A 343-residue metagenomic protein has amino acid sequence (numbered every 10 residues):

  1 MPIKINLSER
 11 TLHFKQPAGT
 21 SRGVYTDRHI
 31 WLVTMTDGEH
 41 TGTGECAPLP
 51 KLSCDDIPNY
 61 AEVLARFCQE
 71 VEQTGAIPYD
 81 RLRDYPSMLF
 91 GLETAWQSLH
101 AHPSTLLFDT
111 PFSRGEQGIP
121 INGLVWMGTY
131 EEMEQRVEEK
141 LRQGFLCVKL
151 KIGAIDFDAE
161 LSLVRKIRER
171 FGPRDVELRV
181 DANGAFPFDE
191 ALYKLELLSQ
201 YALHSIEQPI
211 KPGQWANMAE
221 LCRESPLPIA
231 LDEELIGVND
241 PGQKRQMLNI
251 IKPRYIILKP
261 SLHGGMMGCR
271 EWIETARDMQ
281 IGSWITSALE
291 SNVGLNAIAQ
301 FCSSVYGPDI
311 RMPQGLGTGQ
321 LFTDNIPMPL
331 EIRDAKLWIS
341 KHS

Functional and structural regions predicted by a protein language model:
M1-L178, N183-A185, L192, E196-S199 (+1 more regions): N-terminal capping/lid subdomain adjacent to the active-site entrance of alpha/beta enzymes
L7-S8, Q16-T20, S287, A297 (+1 more regions): Short secondary-structure boundary micro-motifs
H40, C68, G75-P78, R254 (+2 more regions): A short pocket-lining beta-strand/turn micro-motif at the edge of beta-sheets
C46, Q208, L316: Active-site donor-binding loop signature of nucleotide-sugar glycosyltransferases
L99-H100, C302-V305: Generic structural signal for hydrophobic core residues of well-folded globular domains
I155-C302, L321-I332: Catalytic core of soluble alpha/beta enzymes
Y306-G319: Short helix/strand-capping turn motifs
